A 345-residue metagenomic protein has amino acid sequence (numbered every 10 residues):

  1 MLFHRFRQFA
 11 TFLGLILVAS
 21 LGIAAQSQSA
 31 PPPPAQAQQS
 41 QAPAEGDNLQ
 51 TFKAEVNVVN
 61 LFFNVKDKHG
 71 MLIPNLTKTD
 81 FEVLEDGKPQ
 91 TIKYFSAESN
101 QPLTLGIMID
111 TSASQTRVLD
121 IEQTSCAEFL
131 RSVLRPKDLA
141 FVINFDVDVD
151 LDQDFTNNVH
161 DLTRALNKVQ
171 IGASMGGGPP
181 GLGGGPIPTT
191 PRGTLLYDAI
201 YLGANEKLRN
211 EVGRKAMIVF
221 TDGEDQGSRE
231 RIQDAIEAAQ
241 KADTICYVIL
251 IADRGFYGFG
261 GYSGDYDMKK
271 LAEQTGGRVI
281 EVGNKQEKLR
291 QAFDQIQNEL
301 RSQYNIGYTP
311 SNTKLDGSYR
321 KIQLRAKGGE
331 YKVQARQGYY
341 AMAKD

Functional and structural regions predicted by a protein language model:
M1-R7: N-terminal secretory signal peptides that target proteins for export/translocation
R5, L13-I16, Q101, T194: Hydrophobic alpha-helical context, especially transmembrane and signal-peptide helices
A10-G22: Bacterial N-terminal signal peptides
A25-D345: Scaffold/interface architecture of coatomer-like assemblies
